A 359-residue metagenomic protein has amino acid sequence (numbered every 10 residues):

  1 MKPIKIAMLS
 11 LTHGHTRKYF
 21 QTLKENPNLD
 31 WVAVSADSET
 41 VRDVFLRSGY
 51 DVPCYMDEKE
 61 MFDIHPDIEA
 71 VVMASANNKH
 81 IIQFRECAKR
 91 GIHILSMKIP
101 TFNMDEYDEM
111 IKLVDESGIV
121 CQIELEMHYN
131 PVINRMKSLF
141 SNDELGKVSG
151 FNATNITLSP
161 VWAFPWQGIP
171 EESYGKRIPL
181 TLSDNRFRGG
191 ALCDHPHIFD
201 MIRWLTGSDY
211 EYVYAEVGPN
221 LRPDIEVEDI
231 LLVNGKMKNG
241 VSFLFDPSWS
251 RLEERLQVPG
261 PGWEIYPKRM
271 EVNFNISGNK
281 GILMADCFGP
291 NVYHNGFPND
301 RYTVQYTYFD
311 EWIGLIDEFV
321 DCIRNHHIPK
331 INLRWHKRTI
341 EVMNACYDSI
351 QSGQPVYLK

Functional and structural regions predicted by a protein language model:
M1-G49: N-terminal Rossmann-like dinucleotide-binding module
K2-P3, R47, A70-V72, E318-K359: C-terminal helix-rich "cap/oligomerization" subdomain common to oxidoreductases
G14, D37-V41, L283-A285, Y306-I316: Active-site loop of classical SDR/Rossmann-like NAD(P)-dependent oxidoreductases, centered on the catalytic Tyr-X3-Lys
P53-D57: Short acidic-hydrophobic, aromatic-tinged amphipathic segments that line or gate anion-handling sites
A70, A76-N77, I81-H128, D143: Beta-strand-loop-alpha-helix segment that lines the small-molecule cofactor/substrate pocket of alpha/beta enzymes
A74-S75, N155: Glycine-rich, N-terminal phosphate-binding loop of Rossmann-like dinucleotide-binding domains
H128-D224, G353: Predominantly a Rossmann-like dinucleotide-binding segment in NAD(P)-dependent oxidoreductases
C193-G289, L315-H327: Contiguous beta-strand/loop segments that form the cofactor/metal-binding neighborhood of enzyme cores
